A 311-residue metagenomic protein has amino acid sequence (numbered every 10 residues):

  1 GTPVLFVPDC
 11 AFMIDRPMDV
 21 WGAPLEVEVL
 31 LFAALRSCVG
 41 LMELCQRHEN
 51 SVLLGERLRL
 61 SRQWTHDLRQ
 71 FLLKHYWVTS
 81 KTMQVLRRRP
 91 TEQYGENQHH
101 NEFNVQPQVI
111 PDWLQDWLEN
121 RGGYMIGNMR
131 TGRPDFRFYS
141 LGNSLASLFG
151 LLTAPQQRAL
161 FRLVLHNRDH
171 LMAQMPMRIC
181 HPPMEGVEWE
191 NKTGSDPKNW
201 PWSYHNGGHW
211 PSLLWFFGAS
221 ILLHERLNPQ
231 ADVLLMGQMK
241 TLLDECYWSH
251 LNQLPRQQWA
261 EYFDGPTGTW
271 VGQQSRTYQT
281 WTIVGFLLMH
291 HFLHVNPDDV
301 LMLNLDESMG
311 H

Functional and structural regions predicted by a protein language model:
G1-H311: Acidic, mature catalytic/reactive cores of soluble proteins
